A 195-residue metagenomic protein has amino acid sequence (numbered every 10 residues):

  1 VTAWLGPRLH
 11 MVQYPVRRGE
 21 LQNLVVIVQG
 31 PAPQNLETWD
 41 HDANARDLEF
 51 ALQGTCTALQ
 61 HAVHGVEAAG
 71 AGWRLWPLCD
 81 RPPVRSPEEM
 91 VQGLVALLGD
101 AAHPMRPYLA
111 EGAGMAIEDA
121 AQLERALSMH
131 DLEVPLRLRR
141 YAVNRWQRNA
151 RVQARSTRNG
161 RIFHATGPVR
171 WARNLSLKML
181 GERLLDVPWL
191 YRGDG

Functional and structural regions predicted by a protein language model:
V1-G195: FAD-dependent flavoprotein oxygenase/oxidase catalytic domain
